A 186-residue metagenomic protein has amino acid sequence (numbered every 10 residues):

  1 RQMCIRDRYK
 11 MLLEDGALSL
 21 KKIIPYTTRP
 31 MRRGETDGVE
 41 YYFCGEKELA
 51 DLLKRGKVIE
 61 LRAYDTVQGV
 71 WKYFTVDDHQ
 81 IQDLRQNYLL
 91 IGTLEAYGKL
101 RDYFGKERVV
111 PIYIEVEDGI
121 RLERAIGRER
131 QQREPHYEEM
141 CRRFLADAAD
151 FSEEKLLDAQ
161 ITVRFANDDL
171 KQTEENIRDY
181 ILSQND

Functional and structural regions predicted by a protein language model:
R1-I5: Short, small-residue-biased leader/transition segments that mark boundaries at the very start of proteins
R6-L18: A conserved segment at the C-terminal end of the G1
G16-M31: Short beta-strand-centered segment that lines the nucleotide-binding/catalytic pocket of NTP-utilizing
L18-L20, G105-V110, D158-T162: Short glycine-/polar-rich loops that comprise or flank the Walker A/P-loop and associated switch/sensor motifs
T27-Y88, G92-L94: ATP-dependent small-molecule kinase phosphotransfer cores that center on conserved nucleotide phosphate-binding segments
G56-I59, G127-Q132, Y180-Q184: Conserved AAA+ ATPase "sensor/coupling" helix adjacent to the nucleotide-binding pocket
N87-T93, F104-R128: Conserved phosphate-donor/acceptor-positioning beta-strand/loop module used by diverse small-molecule
R130-Y180: Small-molecule kinase domains that catalyze NTP-dependent phosphoryl transfer to phosphate-bearing small molecules
